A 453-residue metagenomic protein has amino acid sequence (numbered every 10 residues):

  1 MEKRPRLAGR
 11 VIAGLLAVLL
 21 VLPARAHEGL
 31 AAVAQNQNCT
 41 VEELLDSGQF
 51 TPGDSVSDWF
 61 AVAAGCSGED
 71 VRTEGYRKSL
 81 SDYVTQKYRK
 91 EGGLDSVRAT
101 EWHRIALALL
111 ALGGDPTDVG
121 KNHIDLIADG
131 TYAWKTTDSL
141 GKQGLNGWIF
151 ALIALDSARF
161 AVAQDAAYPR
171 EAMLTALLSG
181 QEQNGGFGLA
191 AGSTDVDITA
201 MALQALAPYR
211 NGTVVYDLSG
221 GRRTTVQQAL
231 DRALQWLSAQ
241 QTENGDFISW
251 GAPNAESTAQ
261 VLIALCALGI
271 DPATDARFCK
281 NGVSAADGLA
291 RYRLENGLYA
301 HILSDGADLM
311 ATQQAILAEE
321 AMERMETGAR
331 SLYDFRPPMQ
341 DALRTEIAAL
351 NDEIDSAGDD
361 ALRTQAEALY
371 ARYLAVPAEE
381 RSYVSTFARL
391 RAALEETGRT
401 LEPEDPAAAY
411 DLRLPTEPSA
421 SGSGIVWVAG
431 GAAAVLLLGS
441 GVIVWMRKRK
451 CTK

Functional and structural regions predicted by a protein language model:
A13-P23: Bacterial N-terminal signal peptides
L22-A32, A420-G422, W445: Sec-dependent signal peptide cleavage junction
H27-E42, G288, L298-T345, P403-L412: Terminal, non-catalytic domain-edge segments
G48-R72, L94-T117, T137-A166, R170 (+4 more regions): An alpha-helical repeat/solenoid feature that recognizes helix-turn-helix modules
M339-T416: Beta-rich interaction/scaffold domains
D411-A433: Extracellular Ser/Thr-rich, low-complexity/disordered mucin-like segments
L436-K453: C-terminal membrane-anchoring or membrane-association module
